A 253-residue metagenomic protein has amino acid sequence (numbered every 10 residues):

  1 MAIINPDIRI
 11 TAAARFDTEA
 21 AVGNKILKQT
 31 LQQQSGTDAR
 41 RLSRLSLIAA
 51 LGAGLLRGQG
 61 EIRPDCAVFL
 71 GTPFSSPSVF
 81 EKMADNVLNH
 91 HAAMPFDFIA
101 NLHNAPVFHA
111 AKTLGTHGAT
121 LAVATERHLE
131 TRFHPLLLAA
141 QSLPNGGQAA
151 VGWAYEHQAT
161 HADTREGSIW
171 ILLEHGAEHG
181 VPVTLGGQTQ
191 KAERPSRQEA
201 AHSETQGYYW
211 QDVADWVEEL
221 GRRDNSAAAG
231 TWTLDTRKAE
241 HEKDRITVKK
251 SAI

Functional and structural regions predicted by a protein language model:
M1-D97, N101-F133, Q141-G147, G152-I253: Conserved "HGTGT" condensation-loop signature of ketosynthase/thiolase-family condensing enzymes that catalyze
L138: Aromatic- and glycine-enriched pocket-lining scaffold segments that form the walls of small-molecule binding clefts
